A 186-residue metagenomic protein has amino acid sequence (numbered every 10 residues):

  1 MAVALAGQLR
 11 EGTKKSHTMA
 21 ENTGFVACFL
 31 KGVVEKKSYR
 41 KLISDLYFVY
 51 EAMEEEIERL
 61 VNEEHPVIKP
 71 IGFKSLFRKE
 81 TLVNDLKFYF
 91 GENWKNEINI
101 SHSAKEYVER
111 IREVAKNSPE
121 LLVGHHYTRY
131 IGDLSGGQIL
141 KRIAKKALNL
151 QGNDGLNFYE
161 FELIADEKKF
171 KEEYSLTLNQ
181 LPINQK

Functional and structural regions predicted by a protein language model:
M1-K186: Metal- and O2-centered redox machinery and metal/ROS homeostasis
